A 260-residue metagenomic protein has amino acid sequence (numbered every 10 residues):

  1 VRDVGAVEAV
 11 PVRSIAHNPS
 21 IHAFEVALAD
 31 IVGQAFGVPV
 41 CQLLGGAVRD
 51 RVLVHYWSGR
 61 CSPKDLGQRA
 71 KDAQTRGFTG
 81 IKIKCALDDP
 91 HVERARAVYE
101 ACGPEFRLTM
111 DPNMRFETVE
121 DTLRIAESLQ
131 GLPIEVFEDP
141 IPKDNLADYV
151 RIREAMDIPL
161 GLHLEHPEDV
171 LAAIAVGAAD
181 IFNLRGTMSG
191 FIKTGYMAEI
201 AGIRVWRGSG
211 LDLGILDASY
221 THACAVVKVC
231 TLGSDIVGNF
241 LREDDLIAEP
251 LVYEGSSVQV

Functional and structural regions predicted by a protein language model:
V1, A35, K84, A101 (+4 more regions): Change "in soluble alpha/beta enzymes" to "in soluble alpha/beta proteins
V1-A35: Metal- or metallocofactor-binding catalytic centers and their adjacent structured scaffolds across diverse enzyme
R2, I15, P19, A23 (+10 more regions): Conserved active-site and cofactor/substrate-binding residues in soluble primary-metabolism enzymes
A6, R13, E127, P133 (+2 more regions): Shared catalytic-loop signature of beta/alpha-barrel
F24, G37, I81, V98 (+5 more regions): Conserved, mostly hydrophobic/aromatic
V26, I31, I83, P112-N113 (+3 more regions): Generic detector of well-ordered alpha-helical packing
G33-Q34, V38-V52, V258-Q259: N-terminal amphipathic alpha-helix/helix-capping segment at the start of soluble metabolic enzymes
G45, R49-M156: Metal-dependent enolase-superfamily TIM-barrel catalytic cores that perform enediolate-based chemistry
